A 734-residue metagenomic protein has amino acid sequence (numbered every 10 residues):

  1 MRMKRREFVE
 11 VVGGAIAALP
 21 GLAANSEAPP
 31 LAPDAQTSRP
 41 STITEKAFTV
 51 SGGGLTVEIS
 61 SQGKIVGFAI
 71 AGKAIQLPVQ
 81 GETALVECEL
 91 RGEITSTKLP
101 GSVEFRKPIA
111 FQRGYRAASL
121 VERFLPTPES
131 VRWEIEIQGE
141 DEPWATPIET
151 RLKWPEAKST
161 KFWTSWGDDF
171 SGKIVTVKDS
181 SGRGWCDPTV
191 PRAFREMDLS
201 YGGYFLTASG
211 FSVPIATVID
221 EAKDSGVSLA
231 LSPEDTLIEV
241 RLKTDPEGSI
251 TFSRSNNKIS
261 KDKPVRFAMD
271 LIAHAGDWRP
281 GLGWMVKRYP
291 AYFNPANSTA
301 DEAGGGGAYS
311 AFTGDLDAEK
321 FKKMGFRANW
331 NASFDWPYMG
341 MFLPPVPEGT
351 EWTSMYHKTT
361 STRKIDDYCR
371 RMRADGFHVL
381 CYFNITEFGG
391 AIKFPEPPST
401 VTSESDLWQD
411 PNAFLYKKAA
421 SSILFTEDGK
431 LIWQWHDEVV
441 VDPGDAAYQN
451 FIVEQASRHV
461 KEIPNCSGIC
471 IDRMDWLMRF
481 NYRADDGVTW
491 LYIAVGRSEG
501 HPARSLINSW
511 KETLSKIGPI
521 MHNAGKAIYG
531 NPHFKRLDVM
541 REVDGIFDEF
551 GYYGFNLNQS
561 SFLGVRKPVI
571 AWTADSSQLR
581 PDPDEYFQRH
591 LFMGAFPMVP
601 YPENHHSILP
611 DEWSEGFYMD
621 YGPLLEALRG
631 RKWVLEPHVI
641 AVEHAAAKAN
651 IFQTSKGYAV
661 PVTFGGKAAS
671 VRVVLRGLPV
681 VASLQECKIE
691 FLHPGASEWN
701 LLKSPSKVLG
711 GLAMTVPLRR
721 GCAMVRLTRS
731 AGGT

Functional and structural regions predicted by a protein language model:
E7-S26: N-terminal export signals
L22-K46: C-terminal segment of N-terminal export signals and the immediately downstream linker at the start of the mature
V50-V346, T350-T359, C369-E387, G468 (+3 more regions): Carbohydrate-recognition beta-sandwich/jelly-roll modules in extracellular/periplasmic carbohydrate-active proteins
F252, D262-K263, L506-Q685: Active-site-proximal substrate-binding groove within the catalytic cores of carbohydrate-active enzymes
E302-T313, P344-T362, W433-F451, V495-W510 (+1 more regions): The substrate-binding groove and active-site-proximal loops of carbohydrate-active enzymes, especially glycoside
C381-I463: Active-site-adjacent "subsite" loops/lids of carbohydrate-active enzymes
A447-V539: Active-site neighborhood of glycoside hydrolase catalytic domains
V708-T734: C-terminal beta-strand-rich structural cap/linker in extracellular carbohydrate-active enzymes
